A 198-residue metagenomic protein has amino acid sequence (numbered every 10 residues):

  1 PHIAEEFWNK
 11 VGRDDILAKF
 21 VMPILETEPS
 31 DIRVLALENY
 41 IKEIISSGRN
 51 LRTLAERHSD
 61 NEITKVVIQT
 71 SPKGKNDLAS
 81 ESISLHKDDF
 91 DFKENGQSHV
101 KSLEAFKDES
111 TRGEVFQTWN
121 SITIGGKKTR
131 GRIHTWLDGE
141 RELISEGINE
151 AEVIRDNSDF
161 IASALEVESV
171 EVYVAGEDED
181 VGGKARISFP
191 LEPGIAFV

Functional and structural regions predicted by a protein language model:
H2-S46: Acidic, turn-prone loop/beta-hairpin segments
I3, R33-D108: Ordered core of a single globular domain
I3-F7, N50-E56, D156-F160, D180-K184: Intrinsically disordered, low-complexity boundary segments flanking structured domains
R13, K19, R33, R49-R52 (+8 more regions): Arginine residue identity/basic-tract feature
D14-L17, D60-V67, P190-E192: Active-site lining segments that contact anionic ligands and/or coordinate catalytic metals
F20, I68-S71, A175, V198: Generic beta-strand/beta-sheet core signal
L25, Q97-V198: C-terminal edge-of-domain segments
